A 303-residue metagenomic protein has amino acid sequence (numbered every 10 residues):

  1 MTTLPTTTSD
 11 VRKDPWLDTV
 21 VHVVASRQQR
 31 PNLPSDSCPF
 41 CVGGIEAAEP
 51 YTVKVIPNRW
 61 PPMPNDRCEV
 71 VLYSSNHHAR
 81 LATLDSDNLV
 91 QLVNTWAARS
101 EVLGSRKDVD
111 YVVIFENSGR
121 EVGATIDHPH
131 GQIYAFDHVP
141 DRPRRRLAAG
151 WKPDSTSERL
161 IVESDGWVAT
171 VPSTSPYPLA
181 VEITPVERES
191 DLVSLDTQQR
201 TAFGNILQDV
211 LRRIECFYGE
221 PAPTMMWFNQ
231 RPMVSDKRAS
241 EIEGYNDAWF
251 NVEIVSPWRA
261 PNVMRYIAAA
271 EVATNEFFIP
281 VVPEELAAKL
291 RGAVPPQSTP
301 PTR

Functional and structural regions predicted by a protein language model:
M1-H128, Y134-L192, Q198, L211-R212 (+2 more regions): Active-site microenvironments that recognize anionic phosphate/pyrophosphate groups
R200-I206: Gly/Ser/Thr-rich active-site loops/lids in small-molecule metabolic enzymes that frequently grip phosphoryl groups
I206-E220: Extended C-terminal subregions enriched in glycine
Y218-F228: Short catalytic/ligand-gating loop segments at beta-alpha or beta-beta junctions within enzyme catalytic domains
R231: Conserved beta-strand-loop-alpha-helix junction that forms the acyl-donor binding cleft
